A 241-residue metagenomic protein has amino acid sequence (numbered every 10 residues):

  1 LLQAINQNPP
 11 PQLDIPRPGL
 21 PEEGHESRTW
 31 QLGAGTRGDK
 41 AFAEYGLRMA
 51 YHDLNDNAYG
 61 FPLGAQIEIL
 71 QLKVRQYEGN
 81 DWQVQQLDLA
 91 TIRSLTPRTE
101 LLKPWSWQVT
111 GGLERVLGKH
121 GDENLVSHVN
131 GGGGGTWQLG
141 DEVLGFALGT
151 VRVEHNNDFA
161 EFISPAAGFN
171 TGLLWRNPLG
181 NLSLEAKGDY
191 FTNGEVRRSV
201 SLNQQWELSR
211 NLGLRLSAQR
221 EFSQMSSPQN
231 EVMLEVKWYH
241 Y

Functional and structural regions predicted by a protein language model:
L1-P62: Outer-membrane beta-barrel initiation region
H25-E26, Y51, D56-Q71, D88 (+2 more regions): Phosphate/adenylate-binding glycine loop and adjacent helical scaffold
W30-L32, A65-L70, K103-V109, V143-G149 (+5 more regions): Transmembrane beta-strands of outer-membrane beta-barrel proteins
A34-K40, Y51-D53, Q71-E78, T91-R93 (+7 more regions): Transmembrane beta-strands of outer-membrane beta-barrel pores
D39-A43, D81-L87, E123-V129, E161-A167 (+2 more regions): Residues that define the transmembrane beta-barrel architecture of outer-membrane proteins
L47, P228-Y241: Outer-membrane beta-barrel "beta-signal"
L54-G60, S94-P104, Q138-F146, L174-L184 (+2 more regions): Repeated loop/turn-to-beta-strand initiation elements of outer-membrane beta-barrel proteins
F162-L208: Intrinsically disordered, low-complexity segments enriched in Gly and acidic/Ser/Thr residues that form flexible
